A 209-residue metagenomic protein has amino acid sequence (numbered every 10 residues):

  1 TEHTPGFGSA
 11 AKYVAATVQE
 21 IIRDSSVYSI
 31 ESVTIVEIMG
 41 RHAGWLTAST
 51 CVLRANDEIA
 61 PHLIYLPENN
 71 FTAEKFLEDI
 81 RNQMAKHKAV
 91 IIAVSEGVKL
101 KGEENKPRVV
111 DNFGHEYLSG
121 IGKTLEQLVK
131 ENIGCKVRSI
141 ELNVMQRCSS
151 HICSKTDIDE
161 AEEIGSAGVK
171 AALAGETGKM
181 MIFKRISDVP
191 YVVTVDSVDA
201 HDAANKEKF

Functional and structural regions predicted by a protein language model:
T1-H3, C148-S149: Glycine-rich, charge-decorated loop segments at or immediately adjacent to ligand/cofactor-binding or catalytic sites
H3-R138: Accessory alpha-helical/coil subdomains and C-terminal extensions that flank or cap enzyme catalytic cores
P107-F209: C-terminal non-catalytic interaction/assembly regions of soluble proteins
